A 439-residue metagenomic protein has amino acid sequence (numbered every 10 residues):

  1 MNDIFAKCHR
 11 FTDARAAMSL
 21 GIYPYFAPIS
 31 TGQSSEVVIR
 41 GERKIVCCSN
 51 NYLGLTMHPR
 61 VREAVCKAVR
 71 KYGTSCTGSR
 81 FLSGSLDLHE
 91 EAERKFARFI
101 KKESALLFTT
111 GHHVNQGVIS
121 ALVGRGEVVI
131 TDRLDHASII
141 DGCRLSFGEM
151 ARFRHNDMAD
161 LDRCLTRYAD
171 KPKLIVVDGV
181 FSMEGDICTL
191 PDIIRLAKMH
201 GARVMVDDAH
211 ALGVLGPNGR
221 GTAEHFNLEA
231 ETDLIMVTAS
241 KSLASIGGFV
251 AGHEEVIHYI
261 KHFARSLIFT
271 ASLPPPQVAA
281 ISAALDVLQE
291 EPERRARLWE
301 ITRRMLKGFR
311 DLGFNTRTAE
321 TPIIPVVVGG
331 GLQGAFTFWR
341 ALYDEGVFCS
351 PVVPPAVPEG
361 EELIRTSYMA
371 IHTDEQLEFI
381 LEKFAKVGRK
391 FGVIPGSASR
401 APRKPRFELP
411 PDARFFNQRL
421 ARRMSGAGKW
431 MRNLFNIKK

Functional and structural regions predicted by a protein language model:
A6-T74, A202: N-terminal "arm"/small-domain region of PLP-dependent enzymes with the aminotransferase-like
T74-C76, R80-S83, E345-R365, I394-R400: Conserved PLP cofactor-binding pocket of PLP-dependent enzymes
S79-S85, E93-G117: Short loop-beta-helix segment that forms the pyridoxal 5′-phosphate
V118-A137: Conserved PLP-anchoring active-site segment centered on the Schiff-base-forming lysine
A151-V206: Active-site phosphate-binding strand-loop segment of PLP-dependent enzymes
H200-R203, H210, L215-E320, G331-G334: Active-site C-terminal subdomain of aminotransferase-like
A296-M305, R310-E345, A356-E361, Y368-A370 (+2 more regions): Conserved PLP-binding catalytic core of the aspartate aminotransferase-like
